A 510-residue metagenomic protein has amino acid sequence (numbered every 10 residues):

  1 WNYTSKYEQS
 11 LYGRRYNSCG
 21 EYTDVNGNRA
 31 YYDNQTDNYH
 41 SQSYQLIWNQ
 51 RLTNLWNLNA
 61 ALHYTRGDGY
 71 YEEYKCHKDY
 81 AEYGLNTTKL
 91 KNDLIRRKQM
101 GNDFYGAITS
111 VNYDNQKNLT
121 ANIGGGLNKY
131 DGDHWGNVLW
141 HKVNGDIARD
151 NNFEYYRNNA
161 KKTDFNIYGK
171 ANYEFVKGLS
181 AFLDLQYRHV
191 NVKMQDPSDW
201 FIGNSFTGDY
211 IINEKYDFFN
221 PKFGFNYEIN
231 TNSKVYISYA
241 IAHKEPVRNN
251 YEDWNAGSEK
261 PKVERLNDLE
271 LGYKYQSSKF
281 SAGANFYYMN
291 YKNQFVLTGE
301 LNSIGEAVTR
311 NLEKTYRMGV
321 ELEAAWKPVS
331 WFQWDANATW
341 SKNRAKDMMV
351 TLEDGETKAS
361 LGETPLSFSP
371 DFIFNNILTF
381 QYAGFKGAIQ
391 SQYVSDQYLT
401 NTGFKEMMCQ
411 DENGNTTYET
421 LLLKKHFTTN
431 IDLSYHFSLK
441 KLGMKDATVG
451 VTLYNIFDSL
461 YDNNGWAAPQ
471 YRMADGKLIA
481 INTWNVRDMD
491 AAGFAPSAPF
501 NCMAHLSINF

Functional and structural regions predicted by a protein language model:
R29-N34, S43-I47, K91-K98, S110 (+9 more regions): Extracellular loop and loop/strand-boundary signature of outer-membrane beta-barrel proteins
A30, N172, F223, I237 (+2 more regions): Conserved C-terminal beta-signal and adjacent last beta-strands/turns of outer-membrane beta-barrel proteins
N38-F201, N226-E228, S238, F280-F286 (+1 more regions): Face-selective signature of the C-terminal outer-membrane beta-barrel domain
Y44-Q50, A60, A107-Y113, I167-Y173 (+10 more regions): Residues on the lipid-exposed face of transmembrane beta-strands in outer-membrane beta-barrel proteins
R51, L55-H63, E228, K234-A242 (+5 more regions): Membrane-embedded beta-barrel scaffold of Gram-negative outer-membrane proteins
T53-L55, Q116-N118, V176-S180, R188 (+10 more regions): Outer-membrane beta-barrel channels and translocator barrels
Y64-D68, L127-D133, Y187-K193, Y239-E245 (+10 more regions): Transmembrane beta-strands of outer-membrane beta-barrel pores
Y288-N290, R310-K405: Gram-negative outer-membrane beta-barrel transporters
